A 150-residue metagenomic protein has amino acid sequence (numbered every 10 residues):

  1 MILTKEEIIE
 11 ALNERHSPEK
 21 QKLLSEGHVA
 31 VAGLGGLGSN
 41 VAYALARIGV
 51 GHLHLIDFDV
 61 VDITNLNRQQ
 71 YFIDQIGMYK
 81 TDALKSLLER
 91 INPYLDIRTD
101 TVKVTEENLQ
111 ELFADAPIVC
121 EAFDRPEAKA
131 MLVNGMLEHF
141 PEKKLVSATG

Functional and structural regions predicted by a protein language model:
M1-V29: N-terminal charged helix/coil linker that caps or initiates catalytic domains
V31-L34, L55: Hydrophobic Val/Ile/Leu positions in short beta-strands of Rossmann-like dinucleotide-binding domains
L37: Hydrophobic/small residue at the entry helix of a nucleotide-binding pocket
V41-A42, L84: Hydrophobic residues within alpha-helices that form the first helical element adjacent to the glycine-rich loop
A46-H52: Conserved S-adenosyl-L-methionine
D57-I91: Glycine-rich phosphate-binding loop and adjoining beta1-alpha1-beta2 segment of Rossmann-like nucleotide-binding folds
T81-P117, F123-P126: A structured beta-alpha segment of the ubiquitous adenosine-cofactor-binding alpha/beta core
I118-G150: ADP-ribose/adenylate-binding Rossmann-like module
